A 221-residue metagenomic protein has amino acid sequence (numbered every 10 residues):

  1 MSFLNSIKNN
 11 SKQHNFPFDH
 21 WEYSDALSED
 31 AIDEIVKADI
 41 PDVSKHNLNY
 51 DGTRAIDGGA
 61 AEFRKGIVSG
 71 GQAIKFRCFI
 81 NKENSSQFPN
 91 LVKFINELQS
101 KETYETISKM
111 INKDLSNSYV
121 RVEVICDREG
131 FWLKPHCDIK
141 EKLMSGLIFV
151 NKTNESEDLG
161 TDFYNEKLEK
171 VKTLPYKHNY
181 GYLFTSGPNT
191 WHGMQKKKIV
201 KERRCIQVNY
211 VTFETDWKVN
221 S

Functional and structural regions predicted by a protein language model:
M1-S2, S6, S221: Non-catalytic N-terminal targeting/anchoring module and adjacent flexible stem/linker that precedes the structured
F3, N9-K109: Non-heme Fe(II)/2-oxoglutarate
N84-S221: Catalytic core of non-heme Fe(II) oxygenases with the double-stranded beta-helix
